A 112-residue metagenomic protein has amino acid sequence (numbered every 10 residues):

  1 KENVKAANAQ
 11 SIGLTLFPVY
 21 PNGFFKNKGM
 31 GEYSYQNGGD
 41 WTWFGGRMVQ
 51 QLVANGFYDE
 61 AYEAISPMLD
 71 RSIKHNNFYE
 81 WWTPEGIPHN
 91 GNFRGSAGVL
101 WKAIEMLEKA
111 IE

Functional and structural regions predicted by a protein language model:
K1-D40, P67-I87, G91-E112: Extended glycan-interaction surfaces of carbohydrate-active proteins
G46-A61, I65-M68: Alpha-helical support elements that line or immediately flank enzyme active sites and cofactor-binding pockets
